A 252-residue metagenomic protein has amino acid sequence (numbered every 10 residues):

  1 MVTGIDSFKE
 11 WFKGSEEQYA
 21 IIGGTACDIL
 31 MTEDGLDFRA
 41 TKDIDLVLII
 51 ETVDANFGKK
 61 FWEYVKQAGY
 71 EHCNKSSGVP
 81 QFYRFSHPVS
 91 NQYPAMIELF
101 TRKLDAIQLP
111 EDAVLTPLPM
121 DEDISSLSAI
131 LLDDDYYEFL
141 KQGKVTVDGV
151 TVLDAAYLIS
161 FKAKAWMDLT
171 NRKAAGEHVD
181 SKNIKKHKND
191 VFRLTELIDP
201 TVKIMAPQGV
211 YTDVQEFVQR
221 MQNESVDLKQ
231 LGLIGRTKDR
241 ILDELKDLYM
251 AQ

Functional and structural regions predicted by a protein language model:
M1-Q252: Compositionally biased terminal segments of proteins
